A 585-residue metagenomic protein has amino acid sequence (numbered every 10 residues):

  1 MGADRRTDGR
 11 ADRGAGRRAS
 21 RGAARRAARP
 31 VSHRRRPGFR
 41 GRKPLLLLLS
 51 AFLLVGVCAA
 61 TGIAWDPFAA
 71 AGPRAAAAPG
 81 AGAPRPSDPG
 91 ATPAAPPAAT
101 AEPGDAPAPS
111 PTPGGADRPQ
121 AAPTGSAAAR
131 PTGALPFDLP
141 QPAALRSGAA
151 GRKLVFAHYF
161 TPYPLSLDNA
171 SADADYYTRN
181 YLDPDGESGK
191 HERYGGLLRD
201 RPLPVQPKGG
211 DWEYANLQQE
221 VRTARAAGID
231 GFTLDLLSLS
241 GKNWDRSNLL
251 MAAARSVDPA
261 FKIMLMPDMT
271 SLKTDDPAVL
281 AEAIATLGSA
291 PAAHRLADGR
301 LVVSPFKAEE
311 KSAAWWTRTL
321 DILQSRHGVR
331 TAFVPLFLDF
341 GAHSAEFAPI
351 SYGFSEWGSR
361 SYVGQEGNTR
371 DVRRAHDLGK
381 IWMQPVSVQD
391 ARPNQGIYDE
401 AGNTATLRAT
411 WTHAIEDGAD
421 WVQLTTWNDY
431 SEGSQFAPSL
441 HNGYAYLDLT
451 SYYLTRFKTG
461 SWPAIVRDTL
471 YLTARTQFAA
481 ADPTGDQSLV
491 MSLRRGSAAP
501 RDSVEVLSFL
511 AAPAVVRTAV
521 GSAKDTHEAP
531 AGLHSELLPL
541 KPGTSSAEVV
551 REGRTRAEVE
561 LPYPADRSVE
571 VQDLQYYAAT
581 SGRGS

Functional and structural regions predicted by a protein language model:
M1-G41: Terminal targeting segments of Actinobacterial cell-envelope proteins
R35-R74: Hydrophobic single-pass membrane-targeting/anchoring helices
W65-T132: N-terminal low-complexity, Pro/Thr-rich disordered segments that flank secretion/membrane-targeting signals
P86-D88, G114-D502, A511-L533, L540-S585: Glycan-processing catalytic domains of CAZymes
E505-L507: A short beta-strand segment in extracellular, disulfide-stabilized domains
